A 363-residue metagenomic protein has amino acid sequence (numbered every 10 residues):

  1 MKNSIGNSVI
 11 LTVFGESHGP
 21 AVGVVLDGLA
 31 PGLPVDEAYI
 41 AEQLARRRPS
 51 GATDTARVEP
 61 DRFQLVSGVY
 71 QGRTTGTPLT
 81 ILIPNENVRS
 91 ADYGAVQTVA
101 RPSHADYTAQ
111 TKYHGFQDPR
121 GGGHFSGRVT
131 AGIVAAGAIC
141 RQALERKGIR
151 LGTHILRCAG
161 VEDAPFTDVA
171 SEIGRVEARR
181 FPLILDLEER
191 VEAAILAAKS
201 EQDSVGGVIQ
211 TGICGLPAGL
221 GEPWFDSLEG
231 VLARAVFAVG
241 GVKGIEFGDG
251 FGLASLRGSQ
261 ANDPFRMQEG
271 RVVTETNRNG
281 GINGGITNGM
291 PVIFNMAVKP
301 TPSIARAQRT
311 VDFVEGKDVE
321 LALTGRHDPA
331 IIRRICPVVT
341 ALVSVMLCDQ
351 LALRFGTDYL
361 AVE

Functional and structural regions predicted by a protein language model:
M1-E363: Generic N-terminal targeting/processing segments that precede catalytic cores or assembly contacts
